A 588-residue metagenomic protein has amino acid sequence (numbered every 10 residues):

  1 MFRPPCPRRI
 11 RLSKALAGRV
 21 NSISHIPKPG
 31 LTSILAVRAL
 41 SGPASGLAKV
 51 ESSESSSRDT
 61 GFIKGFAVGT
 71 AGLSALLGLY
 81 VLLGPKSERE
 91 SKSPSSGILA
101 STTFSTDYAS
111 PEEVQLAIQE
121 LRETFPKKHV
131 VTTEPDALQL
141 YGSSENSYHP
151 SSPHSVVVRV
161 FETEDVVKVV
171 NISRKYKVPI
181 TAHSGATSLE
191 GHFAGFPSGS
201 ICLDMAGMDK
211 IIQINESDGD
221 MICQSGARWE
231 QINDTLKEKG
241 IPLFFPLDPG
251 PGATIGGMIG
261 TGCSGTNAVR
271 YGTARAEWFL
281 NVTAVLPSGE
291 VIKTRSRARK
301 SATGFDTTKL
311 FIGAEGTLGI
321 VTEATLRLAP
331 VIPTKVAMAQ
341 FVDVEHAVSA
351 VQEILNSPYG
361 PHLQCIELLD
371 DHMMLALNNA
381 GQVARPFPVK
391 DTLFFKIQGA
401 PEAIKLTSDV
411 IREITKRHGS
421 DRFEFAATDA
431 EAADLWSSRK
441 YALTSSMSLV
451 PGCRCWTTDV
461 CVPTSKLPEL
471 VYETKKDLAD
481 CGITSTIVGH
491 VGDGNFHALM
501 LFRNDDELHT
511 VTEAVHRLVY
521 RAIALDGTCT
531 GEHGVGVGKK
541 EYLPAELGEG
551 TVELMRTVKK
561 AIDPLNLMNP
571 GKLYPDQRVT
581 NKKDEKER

Functional and structural regions predicted by a protein language model:
F2-P7, N21-N171, S188-G219, M373-Q382 (+3 more regions): N-terminal flexible segment immediately upstream of the FAD-binding catalytic core in FAD-dependent oxidoreductases
D59-I63, T133-Y141, P330, A339-F341 (+3 more regions): C-terminal substrate-recognition/cap domain of FAD-linked oxidoreductases
G69-G78, G97-P111, D136-G142, V158-E164 (+15 more regions): Feature of Fe-S/electron-transfer and energy-metabolism proteins that preferentially highlights extended coupling
K127, I523-V535, K560, P564-M568: Alpha-helix capping/hinge segments and adjacent helical runs
V130-P135, V158-V160, P179-S184, G191 (+13 more regions): General beta-strand structural signal in soluble alpha/beta enzymes
K210-I214, M221-H362, M568, E585-R588: FAD-binding subdomain of flavoenzyme oxidoreductases
E290, K540-R588: Activity-critical C-terminal alpha-helical subdomain
